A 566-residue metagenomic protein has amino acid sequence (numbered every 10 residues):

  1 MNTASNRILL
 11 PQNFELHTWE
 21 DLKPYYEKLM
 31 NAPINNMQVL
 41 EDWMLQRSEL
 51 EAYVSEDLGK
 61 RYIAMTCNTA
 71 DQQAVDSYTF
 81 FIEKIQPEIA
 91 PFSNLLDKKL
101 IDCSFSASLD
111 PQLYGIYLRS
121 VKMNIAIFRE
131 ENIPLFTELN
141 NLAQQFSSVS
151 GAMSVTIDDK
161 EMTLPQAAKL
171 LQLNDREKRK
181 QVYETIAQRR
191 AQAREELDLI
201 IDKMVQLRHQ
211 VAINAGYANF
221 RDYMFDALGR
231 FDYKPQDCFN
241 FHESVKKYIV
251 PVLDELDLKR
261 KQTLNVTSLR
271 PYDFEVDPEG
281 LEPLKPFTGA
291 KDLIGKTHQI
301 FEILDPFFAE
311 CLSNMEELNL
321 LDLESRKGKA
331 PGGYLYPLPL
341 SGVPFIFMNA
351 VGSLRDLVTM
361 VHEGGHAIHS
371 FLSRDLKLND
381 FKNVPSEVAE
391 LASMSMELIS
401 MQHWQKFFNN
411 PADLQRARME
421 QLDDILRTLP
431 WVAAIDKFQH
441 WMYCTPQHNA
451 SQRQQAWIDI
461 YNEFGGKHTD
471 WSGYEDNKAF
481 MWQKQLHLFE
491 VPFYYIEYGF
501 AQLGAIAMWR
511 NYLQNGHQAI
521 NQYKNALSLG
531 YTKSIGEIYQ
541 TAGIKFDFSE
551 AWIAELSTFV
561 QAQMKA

Functional and structural regions predicted by a protein language model:
M1-P283, K296: A well-structured
M65, K122, D232, M360 (+7 more regions): C-terminal, non-catalytic "cap/extension" segments appended to globular domains
I127-F128, Y183-A193, Y233-F239, E275-P286 (+5 more regions): Glycine- and acidic
E161, P165-R179, E279, P286-V361 (+1 more regions): Active-site-adjacent "gating/activation" loops or surface patches in catalytic cores
K247-Y248, V384-D413, E420-D423, R427 (+1 more regions): Post-HExxH zinc-binding segment in Zn-dependent metallohydrolases
L258-E279, N314-E324, P385, D413 (+5 more regions): A glycine-rich phosphate-binding loop feature that marks nucleotide/adenosyl-phosphate handling sites
S268-K296, H369, R416, L422-T428 (+1 more regions): Long, K/E/R/D-enriched contiguous segments that form extended
G365-N379, I399: Catalytic Zn2+-binding segment of zinc metalloproteases
